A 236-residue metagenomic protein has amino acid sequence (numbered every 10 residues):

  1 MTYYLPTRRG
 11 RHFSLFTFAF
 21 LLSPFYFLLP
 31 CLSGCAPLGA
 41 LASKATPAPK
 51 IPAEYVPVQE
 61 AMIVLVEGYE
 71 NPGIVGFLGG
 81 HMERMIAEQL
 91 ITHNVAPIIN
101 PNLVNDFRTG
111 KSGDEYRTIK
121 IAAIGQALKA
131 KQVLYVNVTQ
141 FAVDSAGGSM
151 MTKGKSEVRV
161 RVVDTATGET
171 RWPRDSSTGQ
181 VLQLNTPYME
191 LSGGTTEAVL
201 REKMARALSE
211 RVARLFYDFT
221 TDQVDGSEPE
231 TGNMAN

Functional and structural regions predicted by a protein language model:
M1-S14: N-terminal secretory signal peptides that target proteins for export/translocation
A19-G34: Bacterial N-terminal signal peptides
C35-N105, M189, R214-N236: A structural "domain/chain start" motif
V56, L128, M150-G154: A generic structural micro-feature
M62-V66, V133-T139, K155-R161, P173: Soluble periplasmic/extracytoplasmic beta-strand elements of cell-envelope proteins
I99-A142: Short, solvent-exposed, polar/charged sequence segments at loop or secondary-structure edges
V143-G148: Extracytoplasmic/secreted cell-surface and envelope-processing proteins
D164-D218: Short secondary-structure boundary motifs at beta->alpha junctions and helix caps
